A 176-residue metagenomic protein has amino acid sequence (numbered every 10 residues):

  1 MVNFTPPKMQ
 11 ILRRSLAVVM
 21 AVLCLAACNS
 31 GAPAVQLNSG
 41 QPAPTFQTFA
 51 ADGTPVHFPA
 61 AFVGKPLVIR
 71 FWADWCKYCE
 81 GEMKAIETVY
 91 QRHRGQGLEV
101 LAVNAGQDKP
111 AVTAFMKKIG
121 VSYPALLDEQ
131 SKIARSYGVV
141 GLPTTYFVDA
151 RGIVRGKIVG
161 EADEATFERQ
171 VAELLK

Functional and structural regions predicted by a protein language model:
M1-F49, G156, T166-A172, K176: N-terminal targeting signals for export/organelle localization
F46-L67: A short beta-strand-turn-helix
K65-L67, W72-W75, G141: Short pre-active-site segment immediately N-terminal to redox-active cysteine/selenocysteine motifs in thiol-based
F71-T88: Conserved redox-active cysteine motifs that mediate thiol-disulfide chemistry, especially di-cysteine Cys-X(1-2)-Cys
Q91-Q130, L142: Conserved segment of the thioredoxin-like fold in thiol-based oxidoreductases
A114-V121, E129-E173: Thiol/disulfide oxidoreductase modules built on the thioredoxin-like
